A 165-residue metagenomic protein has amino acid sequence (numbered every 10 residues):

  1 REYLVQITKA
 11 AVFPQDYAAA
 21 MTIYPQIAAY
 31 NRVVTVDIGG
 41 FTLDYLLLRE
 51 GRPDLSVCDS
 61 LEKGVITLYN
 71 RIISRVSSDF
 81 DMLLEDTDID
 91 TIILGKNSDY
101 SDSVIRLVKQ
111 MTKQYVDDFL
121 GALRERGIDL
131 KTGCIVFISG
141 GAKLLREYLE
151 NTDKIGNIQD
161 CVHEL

Functional and structural regions predicted by a protein language model:
R1-V33, P53-I66, T87-D90, L94 (+2 more regions): Nucleotide/phosphate-binding catalytic cleft detector across ATP-hydrolyzing and phosphate-transferring enzymes
A18, G40-F41: Short, glycine/acidic-enriched loop or turn micro-motifs at the edges of active sites
T35-D37: Short hydrophobic beta-strand that contains or immediately precedes a catalytic carboxylate
L43-L47: Short beta-strand scaffold segments in enzyme catalytic cores
L48-R52: Short acidic-glycine loop/turn motifs at beta-strand connectors
F80-L84: Short, basic interhelical loop/turn and adjoining N-cap of the next helix at nucleic-acid- or acidic-partner-contacting
